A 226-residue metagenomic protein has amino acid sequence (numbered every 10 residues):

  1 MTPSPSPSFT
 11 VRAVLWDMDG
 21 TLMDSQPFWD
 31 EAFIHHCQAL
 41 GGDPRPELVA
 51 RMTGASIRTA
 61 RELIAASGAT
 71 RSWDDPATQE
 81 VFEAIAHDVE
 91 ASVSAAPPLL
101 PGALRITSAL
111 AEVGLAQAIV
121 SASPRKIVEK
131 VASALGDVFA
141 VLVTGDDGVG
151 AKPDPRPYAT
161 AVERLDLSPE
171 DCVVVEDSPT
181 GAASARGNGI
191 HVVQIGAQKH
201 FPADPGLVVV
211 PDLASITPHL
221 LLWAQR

Functional and structural regions predicted by a protein language model:
M1-R12, S108-A111, L115, P124-R226: Asp-based, Mg2+/Mn2+-dependent phosphohydrolase catalytic module
S6-R105, E112-V113, K126: N-terminal helical cap/lid subdomain that shapes the substrate entry/recognition surface in HAD-like hydrolases
D17, T21, S121, D177: Conserved G/P- and acidic residue-centered "switch" motifs that form tight phosphate/ATP-binding loops in soluble
D24, I119-S121, Q194: Hydrophobic residues in well-ordered beta-strands that form the structural core
Q38, D74-D75, A91-V93, A116-V120 (+2 more regions): Short linear motifs at secondary-structure transitions and domain/linker junctions
L99, V120, G150: Residue-level marker of regulatory loop/turn positions in helix-turn-helix DNA-binding domains and in histidine
